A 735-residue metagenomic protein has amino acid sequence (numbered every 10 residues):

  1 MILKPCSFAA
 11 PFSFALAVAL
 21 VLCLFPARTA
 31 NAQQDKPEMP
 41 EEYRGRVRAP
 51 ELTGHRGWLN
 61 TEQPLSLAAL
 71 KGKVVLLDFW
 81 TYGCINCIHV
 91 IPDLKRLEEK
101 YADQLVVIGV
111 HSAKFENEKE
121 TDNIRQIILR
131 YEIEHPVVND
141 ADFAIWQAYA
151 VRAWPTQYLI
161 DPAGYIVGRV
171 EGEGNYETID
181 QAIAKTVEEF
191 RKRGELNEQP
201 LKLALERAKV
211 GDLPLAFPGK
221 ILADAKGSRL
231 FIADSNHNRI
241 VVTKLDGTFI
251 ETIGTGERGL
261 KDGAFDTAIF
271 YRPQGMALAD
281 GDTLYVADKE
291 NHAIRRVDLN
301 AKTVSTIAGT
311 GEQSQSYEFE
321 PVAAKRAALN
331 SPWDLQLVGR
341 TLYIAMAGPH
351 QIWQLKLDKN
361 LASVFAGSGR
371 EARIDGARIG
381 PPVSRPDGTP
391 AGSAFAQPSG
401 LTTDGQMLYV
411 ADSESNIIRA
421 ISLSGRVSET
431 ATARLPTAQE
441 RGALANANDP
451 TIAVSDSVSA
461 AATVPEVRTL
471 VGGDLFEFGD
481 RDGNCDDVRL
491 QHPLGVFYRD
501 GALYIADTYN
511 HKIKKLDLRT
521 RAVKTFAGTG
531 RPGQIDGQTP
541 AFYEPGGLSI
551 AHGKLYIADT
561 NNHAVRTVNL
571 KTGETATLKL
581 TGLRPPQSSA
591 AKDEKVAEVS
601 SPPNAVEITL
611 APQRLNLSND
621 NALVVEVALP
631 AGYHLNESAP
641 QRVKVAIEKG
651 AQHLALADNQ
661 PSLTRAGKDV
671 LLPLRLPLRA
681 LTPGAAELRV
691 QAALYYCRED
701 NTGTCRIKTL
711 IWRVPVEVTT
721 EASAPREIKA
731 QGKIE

Functional and structural regions predicted by a protein language model:
Q33-L67, S601-I608: N-terminal "domain-start" segment that seeds a small globular fold
S66-I85, V107-I108, V690: Short active-site neighborhood of thiol/selenol oxidoreductases, capturing the structured segment around
F79-R96, H634-L635: Conserved redox-active cysteine motifs that mediate thiol-disulfide chemistry, especially di-cysteine Cys-X(1-2)-Cys
I88-R130, A141-I145: Structural microenvironment flanking redox-active thiols in thiol-disulfide oxidoreductases
R125-I160: Short, internal strand/loop/helix patches that form the active-site neighborhood or redox-interaction surface
D161-K220, A590-A591: Thiol-/selenol-based redox modules, centered on thioredoxin-like and closely related oxidoreductase domains
E198-G219, G247-Q274, T303-S331, N360-S399 (+5 more regions): Gly/Pro-rich loop segments of beta-rich domains
G247, T572-G573, K579-E735: Extracellular/lumen-exposed scaffold segments
